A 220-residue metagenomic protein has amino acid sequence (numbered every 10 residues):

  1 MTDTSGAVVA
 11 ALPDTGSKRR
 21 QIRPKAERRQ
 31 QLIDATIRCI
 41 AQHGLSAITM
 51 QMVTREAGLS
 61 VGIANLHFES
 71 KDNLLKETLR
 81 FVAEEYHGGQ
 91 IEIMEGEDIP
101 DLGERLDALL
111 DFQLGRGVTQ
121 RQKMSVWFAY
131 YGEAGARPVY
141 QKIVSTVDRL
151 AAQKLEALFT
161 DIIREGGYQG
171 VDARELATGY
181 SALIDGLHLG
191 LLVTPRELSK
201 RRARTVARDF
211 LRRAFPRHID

Functional and structural regions predicted by a protein language model:
M1-E27, H218-D220: N-terminal intrinsically disordered/low-complexity leader segments
Q31, A35-E77: Helix-turn-helix
E77, I91-K123, A173-Y180, D220: Hydrophobic alpha-helical connector segments
R80-Y86: Short, basic, alpha-helical segments at the C-terminal edge of helix-turn-helix-like DNA-binding modules
D107, A152-T160, R174-A177, R204 (+2 more regions): An amphipathic alpha-helix signature
R116-T119, A136, D161, Y180-L198 (+1 more regions): Amphipathic C-terminal alpha-helical segment
T119-F128, P138-R164, T205: Amphipathic alpha-helical packing segments from all-alpha helical-bundle domains
K142-V147, R164-A182: All-alpha amphipathic helical-bundle segments outside canonical DNA-binding/catalytic cores that form hydrophobic
